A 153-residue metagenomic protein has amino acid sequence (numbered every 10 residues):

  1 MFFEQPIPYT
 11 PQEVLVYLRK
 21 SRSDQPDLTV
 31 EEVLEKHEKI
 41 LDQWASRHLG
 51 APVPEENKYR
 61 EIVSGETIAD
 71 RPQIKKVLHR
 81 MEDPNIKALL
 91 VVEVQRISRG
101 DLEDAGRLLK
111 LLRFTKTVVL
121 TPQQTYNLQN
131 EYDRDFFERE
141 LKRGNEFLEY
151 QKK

Functional and structural regions predicted by a protein language model:
M1-K153: Short, structured surface patches at the beginning of a domain
